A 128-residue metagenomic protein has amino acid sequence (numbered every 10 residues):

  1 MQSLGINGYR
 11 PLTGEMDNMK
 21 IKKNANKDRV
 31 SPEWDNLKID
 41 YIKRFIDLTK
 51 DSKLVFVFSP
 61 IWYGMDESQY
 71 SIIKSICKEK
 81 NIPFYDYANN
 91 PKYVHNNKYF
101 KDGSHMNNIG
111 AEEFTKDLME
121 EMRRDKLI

Functional and structural regions predicted by a protein language model:
M1-S52: Secreted/periplasmic serine-hydrolase-like ester/acetyl group-modifying domain
I6, I21, I39-I42, I46 (+5 more regions): Weak global preference for isoleucine
A25-R29, V55-S59, N97-K101: Short, local alpha-helical segments
P32-D35, W62-S68: Acidic-and-aromatic substrate-binding clefts and catalytic sites of carbohydrate-active enzymes
K50-V55, K80-P83: Loop/turn elements at helix/coil->beta-strand transitions in domains of secreted/extracellular proteins
P60-Y63, N90-P91: Short beta-alpha junction loops
S68-I128: C-terminal regions of proteins
